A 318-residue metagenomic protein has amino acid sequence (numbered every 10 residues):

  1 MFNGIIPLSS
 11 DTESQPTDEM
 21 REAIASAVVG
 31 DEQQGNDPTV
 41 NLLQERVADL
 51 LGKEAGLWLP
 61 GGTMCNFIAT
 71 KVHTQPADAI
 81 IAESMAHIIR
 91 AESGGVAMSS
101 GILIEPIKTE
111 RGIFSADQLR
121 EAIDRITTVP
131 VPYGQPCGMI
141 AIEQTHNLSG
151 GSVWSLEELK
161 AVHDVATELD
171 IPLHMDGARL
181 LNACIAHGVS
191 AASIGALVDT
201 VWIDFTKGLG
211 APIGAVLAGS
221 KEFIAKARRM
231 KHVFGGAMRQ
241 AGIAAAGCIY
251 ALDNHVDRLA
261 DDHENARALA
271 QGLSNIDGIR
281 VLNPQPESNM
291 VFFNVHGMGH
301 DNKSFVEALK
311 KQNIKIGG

Functional and structural regions predicted by a protein language model:
M1-A27, D31-P284, S288-G318: Conserved PLP-enzyme active-site core in the AAT-like
